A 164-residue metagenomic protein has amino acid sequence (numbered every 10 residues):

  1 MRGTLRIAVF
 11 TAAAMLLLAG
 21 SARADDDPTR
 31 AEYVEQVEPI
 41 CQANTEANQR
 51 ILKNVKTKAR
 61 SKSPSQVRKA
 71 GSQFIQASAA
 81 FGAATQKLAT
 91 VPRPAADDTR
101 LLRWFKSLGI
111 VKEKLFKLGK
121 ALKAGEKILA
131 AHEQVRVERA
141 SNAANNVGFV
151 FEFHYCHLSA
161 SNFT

Functional and structural regions predicted by a protein language model:
M1-V9: Bacterial N-terminal signal peptides that target proteins for export
R2-G3, L16-A19, A131-H132: Terminal, positively biased "leader/anchor" segments that mediate initial targeting or electrostatic surface association
A8, M15-E32: C-terminal region of N-terminal signal peptides and the immediate post-cleavage residues of exported proteins
T29-G119, L129-F163: Alpha-helical segments in soluble extracytoplasmic regions
